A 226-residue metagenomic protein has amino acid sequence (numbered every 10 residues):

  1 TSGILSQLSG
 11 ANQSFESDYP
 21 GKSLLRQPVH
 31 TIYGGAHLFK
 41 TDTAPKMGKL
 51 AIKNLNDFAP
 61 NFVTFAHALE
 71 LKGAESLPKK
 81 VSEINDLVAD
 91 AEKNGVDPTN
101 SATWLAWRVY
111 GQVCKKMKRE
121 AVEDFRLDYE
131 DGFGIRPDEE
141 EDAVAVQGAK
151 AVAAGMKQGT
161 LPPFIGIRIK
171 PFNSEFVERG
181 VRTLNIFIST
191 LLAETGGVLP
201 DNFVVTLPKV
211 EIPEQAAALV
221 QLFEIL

Functional and structural regions predicted by a protein language model:
T1-G197, D201, Q221: Alpha/beta catalytic barrel-like cores
P171-S174, K209-P213: Short acidic/polar capping segments at secondary-structure boundaries
V210-L222: Active-site-adjacent beta->alpha loops and helix N-cap segments on the catalytic face of soluble alpha/beta enzymes
I225: Metal-assisted phosphate- and nucleotidyl-transfer catalytic regions
